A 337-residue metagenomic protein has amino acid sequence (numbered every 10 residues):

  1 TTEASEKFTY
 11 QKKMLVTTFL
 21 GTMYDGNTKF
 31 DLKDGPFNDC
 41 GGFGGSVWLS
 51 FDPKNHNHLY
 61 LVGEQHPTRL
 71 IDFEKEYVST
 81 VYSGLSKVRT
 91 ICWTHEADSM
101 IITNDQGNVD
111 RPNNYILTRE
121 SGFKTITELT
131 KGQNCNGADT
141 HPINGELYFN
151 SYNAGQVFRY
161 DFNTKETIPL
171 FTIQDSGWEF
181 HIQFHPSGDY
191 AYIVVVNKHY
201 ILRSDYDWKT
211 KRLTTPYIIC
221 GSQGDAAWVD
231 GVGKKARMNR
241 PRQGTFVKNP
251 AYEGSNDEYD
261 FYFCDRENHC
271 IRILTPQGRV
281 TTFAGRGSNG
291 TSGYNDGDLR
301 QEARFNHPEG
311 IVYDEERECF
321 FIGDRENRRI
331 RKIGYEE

Functional and structural regions predicted by a protein language model:
T9-G45, K75-R89, N104-G107, E120-N134 (+3 more regions): Gly/Pro-rich loop segments of beta-rich domains
F51-H56, W93-A97, T140-N144, F184-G188 (+2 more regions): Residue-level detector of Asp-centered blade-edge/turn motifs that repeat once per structural unit in beta-propeller
N57-H58, S99, E146, Y190 (+4 more regions): Conserved core beta-strand positions within WD40 beta-propeller blades
Y60-V62, I101-T103, F149-N150, Y192-V195 (+2 more regions): Residue position within the beta-strands of beta-propeller blades
Q65, Q106-G107, N153, N197 (+3 more regions): Residue-level signature of beta-propeller blades and closely related beta-rich strand-turn architectures in secreted
H66-R69, P112-I116, G155-F158, H199-L202 (+3 more regions): A short loop-to-beta-strand structural motif that recurs across blades of beta-propeller domains
I116-L117, Y160-F162, R203-K211, I333-E337: Short loop/turn segments immediately following beta-strands, especially the blade-tip and inter-blade linker loops
H307-E337: Blade-level signature of beta-propeller repeat domains, shared across WD40, Kelch, NHL, RCC1 and BNR/Asp-box propellers
